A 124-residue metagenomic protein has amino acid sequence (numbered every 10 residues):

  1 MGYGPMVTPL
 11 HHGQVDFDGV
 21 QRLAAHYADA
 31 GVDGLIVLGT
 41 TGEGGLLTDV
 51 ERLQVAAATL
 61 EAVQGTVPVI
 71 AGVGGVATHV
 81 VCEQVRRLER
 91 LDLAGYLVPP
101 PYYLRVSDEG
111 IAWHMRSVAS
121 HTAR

Functional and structural regions predicted by a protein language model:
Y3-G4, T8-R124: Active-site beta->alpha loop and helix N-cap motifs at the rims of alpha/beta catalytic domains
